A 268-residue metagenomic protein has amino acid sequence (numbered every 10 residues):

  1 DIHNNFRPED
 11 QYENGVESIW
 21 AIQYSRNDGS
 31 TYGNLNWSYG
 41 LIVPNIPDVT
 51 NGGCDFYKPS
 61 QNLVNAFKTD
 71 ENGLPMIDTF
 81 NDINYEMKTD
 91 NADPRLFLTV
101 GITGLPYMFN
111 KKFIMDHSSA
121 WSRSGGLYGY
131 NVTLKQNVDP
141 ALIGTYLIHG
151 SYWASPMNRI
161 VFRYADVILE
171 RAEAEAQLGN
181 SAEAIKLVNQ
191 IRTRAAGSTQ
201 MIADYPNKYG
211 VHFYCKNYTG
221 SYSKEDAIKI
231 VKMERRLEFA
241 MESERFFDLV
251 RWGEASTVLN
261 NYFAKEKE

Functional and structural regions predicted by a protein language model:
D1-Y39, N72-E268: Acidic/polar-rich alpha-helix caps and helix-coil junctions
S38-A66, S118-L127: Short, cationic low-complexity segments
N62, K68-P75: Glycine/tryptophan-enriched, flexible segments
